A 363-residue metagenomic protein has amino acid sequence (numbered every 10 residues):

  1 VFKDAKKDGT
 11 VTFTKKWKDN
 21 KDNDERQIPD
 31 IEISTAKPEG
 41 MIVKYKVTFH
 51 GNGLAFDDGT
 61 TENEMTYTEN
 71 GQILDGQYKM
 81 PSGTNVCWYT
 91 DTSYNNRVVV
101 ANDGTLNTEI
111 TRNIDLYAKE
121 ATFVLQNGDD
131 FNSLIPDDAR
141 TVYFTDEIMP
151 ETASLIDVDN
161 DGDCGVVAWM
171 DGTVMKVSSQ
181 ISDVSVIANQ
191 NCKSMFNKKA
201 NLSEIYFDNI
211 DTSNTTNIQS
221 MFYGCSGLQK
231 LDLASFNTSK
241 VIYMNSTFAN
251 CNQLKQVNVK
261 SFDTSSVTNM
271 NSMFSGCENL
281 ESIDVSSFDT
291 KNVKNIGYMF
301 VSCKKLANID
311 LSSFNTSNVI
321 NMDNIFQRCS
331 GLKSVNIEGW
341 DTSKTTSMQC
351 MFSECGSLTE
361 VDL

Functional and structural regions predicted by a protein language model:
V1-A121: Secondary-structure capping and domain/repeat boundary segments
H50, A55-F56, D115-L363: Negatively charged
